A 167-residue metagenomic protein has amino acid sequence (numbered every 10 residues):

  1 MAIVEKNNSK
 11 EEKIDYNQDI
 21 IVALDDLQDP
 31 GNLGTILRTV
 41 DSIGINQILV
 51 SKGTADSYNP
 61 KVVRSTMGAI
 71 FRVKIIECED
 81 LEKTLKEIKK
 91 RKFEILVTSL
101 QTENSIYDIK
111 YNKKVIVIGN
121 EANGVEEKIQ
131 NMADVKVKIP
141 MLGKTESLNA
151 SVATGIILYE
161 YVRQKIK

Functional and structural regions predicted by a protein language model:
M1-K167: Post-transcriptional modification and biogenesis factors for structured RNAs of the translation apparatus
